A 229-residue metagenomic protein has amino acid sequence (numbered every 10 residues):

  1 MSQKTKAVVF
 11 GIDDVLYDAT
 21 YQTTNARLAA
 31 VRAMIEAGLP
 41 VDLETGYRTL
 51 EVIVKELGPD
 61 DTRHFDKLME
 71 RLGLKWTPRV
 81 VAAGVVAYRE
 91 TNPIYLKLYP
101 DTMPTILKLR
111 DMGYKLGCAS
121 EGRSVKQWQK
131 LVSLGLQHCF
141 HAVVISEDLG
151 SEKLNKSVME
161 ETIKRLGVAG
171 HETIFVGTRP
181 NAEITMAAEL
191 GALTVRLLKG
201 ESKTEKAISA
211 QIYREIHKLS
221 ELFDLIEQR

Functional and structural regions predicted by a protein language model:
M1-K6, M103, L107-R110, K115 (+2 more regions): Asp-based, Mg2+/Mn2+-dependent phosphohydrolase catalytic module
M1-T45: Active-site neighborhood of HAD-like aspartate-dependent phosphohydrolases
T20-T24, T62, K130, N155-K156: Conserved strand-to-helix beginnings and helix N-cap segments that scaffold or border functional pockets
T23-M34, L50, F65, M69 (+2 more regions): Hydrophobic alpha-helical core bundles mediating ligand binding, dimerization, or RNAP-core interactions
N25, A29, T49, H64-K67 (+4 more regions): Alpha-helical elements of Rossmann-like donor-binding domains used by nucleotide-donor carbohydrate transfer enzymes
E36-V41, L72-K75, G135-C139, G167-V168: Short helix-capping segments at alpha-helix termini
V41, V52-A87: A metal-dependent, Asp-based hydrolase signature
R63, R71, V86, E90-L116 (+1 more regions): Short, acidic loop-to-helix structural element flanking the phosphoryl-transfer center in phosphate-processing enzymes
